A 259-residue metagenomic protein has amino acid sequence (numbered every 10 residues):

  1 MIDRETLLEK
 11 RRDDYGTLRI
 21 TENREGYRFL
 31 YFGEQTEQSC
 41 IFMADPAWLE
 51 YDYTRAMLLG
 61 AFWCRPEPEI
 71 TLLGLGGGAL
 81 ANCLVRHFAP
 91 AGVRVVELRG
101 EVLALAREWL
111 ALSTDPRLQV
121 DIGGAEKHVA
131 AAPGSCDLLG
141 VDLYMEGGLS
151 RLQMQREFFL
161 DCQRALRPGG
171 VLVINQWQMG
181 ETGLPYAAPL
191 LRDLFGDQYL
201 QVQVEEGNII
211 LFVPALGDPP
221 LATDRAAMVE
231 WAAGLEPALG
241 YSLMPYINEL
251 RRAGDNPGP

Functional and structural regions predicted by a protein language model:
I2-N23, R28-F29, E37-A44, A61 (+2 more regions): SAM/dcSAM-binding transferase cores
K10, R24, A47-R164, L200 (+1 more regions): The AdoMet/dcAdoMet-binding core of the Class I SAM-like
F32: S-adenosyl-L-methionine
Q35-S39, Y144-G147, L172: A short, flexible beta-alpha/helix-coil linker loop
N82, S150, G183-L184, A222: Short glycine-/acidic-enriched loop or helix-start segments at secondary-structure transitions that form or flank
P90-G92, D115-R117, G169, G196-Q198 (+1 more regions): A generic structural signal for alpha->beta connector loops
E157-P220: C-terminal substrate-binding/active-site "lid" region of AdoMet-derived donor-dependent transferases
